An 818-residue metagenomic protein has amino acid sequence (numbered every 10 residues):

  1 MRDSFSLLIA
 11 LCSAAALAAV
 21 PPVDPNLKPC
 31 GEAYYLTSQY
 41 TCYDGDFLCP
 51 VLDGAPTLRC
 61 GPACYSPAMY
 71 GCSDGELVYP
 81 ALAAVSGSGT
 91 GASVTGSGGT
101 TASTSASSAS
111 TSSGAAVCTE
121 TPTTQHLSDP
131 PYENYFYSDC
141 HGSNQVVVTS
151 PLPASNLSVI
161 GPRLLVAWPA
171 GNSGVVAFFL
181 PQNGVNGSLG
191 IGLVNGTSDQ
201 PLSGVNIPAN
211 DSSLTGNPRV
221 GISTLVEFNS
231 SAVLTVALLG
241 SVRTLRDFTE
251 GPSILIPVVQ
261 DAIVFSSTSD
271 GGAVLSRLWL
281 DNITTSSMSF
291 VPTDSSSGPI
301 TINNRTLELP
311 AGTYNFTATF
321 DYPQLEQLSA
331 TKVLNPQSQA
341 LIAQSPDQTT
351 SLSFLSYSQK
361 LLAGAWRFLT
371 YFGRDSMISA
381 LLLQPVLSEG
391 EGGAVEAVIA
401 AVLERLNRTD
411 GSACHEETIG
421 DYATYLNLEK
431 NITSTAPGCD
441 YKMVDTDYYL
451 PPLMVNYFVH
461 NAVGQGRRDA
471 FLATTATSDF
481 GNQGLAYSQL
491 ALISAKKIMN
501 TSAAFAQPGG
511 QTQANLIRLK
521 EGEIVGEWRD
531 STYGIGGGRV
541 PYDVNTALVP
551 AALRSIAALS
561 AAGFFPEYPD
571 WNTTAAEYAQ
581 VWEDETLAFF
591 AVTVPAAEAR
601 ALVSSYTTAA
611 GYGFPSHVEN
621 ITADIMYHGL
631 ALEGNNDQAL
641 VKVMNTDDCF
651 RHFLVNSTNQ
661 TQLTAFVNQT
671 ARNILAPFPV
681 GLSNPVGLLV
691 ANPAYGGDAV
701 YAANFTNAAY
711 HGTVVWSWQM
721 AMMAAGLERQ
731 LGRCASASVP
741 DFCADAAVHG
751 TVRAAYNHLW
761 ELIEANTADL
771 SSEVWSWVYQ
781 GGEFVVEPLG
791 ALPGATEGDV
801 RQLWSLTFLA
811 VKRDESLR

Functional and structural regions predicted by a protein language model:
M1-V20: Fungal secretory targeting signals
L17, S88, G99-P346, Q359-K360 (+9 more regions): Terminal accessory carbohydrate-recognition/targeting modules of carbohydrate-active enzymes
A18-C30, D46, P50, E76-A115 (+1 more regions): Fungal extracellular Ser/Thr-rich, low-complexity intrinsically disordered regions
K28, E32-A33, Y40, D46 (+4 more regions): Conserved positions within tandem-repeat grammars
Y322-W366, T409-L428, N500-R539, T586-V715 (+1 more regions): Extended glycan-interaction surfaces of carbohydrate-active proteins
L369-Q507, T546, L553, V714-C734: Aromatic-rich carbohydrate-recognition surfaces in CAZymes
P385-E396, Y457-L492, S560-T573, V655-R672 (+2 more regions): Structural helix-adjacent loops and short alpha-helical linkers that scaffold large soluble proteins
V544-A562, A576, V714-T767: Extended amphipathic alpha-helical segments enriched in small hydrophobics
